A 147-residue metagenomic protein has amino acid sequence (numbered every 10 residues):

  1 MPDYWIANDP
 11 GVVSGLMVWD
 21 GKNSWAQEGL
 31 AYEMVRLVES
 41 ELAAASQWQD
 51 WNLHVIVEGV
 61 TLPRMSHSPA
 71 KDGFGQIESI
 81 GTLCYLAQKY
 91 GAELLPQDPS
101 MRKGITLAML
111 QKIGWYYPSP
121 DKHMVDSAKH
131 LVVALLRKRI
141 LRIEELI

Functional and structural regions predicted by a protein language model:
M1-I147: Phosphate- and other anionic-substrate recognition elements at nucleic-acid/protein interfaces
